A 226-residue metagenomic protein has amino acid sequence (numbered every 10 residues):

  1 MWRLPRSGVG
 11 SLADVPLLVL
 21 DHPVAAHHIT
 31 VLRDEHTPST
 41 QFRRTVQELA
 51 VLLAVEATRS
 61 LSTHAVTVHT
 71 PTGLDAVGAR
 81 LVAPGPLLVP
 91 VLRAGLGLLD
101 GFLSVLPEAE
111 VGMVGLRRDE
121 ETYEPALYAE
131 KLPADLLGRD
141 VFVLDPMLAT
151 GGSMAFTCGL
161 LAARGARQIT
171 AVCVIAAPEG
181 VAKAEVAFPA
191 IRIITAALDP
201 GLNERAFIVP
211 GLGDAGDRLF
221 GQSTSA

Functional and structural regions predicted by a protein language model:
M1-A226: PRPP-associated nucleotide enzymes
